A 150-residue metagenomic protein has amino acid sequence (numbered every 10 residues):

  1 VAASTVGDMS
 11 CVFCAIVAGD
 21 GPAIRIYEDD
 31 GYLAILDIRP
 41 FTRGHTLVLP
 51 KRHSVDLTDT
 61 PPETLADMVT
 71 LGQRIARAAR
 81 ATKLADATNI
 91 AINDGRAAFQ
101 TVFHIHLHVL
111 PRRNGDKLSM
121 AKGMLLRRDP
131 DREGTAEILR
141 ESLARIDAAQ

Functional and structural regions predicted by a protein language model:
V1-Q150: HIT superfamily nucleotide-processing domains
